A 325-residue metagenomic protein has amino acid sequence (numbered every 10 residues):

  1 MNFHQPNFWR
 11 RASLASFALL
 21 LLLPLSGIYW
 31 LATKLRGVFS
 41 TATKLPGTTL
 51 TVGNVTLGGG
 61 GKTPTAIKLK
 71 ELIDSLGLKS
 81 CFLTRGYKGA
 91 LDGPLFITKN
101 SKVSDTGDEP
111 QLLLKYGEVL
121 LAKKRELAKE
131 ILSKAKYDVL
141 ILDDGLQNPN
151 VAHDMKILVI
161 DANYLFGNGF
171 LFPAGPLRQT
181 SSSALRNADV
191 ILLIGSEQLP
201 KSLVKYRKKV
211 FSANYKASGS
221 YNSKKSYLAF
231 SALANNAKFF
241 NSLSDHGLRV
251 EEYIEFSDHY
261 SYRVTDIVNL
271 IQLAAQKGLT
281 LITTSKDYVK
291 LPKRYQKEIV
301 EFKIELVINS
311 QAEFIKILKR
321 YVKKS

Functional and structural regions predicted by a protein language model:
N2-T48: A transmembrane-helix-recognition feature enriched in membrane-embedded lipid enzymes and envelope glyco-/phospholipid
I28, T63, L113, D143 (+3 more regions): Residue-level signal for inorganic ion chemistry
G37-K99: Walker A (P-loop) phosphate-binding motif
G89-L203: Phosphate/Mg2+-binding loops and adjacent switch elements in nucleotide/diphosphate-handling enzyme cores
I157-I160, L185-G195, R207-L228, V250-E255 (+1 more regions): Conserved beta-strand/loop subsegment of P-loop NTPase cores
V190-L199, A213-G219, F230-N235, F256-S261 (+2 more regions): G-domain G4 guanine-recognition motif of GTPases
Y221-V264: Redox- and metal-dependent alpha/beta enzyme cores, enriched for Fe-S-associated oxidoreductases and cofactor-handling
S257-Y260, K297-S325: Short, flexible loop segments at boundaries between secondary-structure elements
